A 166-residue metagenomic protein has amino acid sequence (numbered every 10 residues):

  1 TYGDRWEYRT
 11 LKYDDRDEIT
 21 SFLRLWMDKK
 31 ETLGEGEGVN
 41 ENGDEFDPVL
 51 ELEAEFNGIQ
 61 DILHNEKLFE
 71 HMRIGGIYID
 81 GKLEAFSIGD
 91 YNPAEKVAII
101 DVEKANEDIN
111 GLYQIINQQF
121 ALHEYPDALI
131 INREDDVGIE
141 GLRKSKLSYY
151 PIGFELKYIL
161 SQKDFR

Functional and structural regions predicted by a protein language model:
G3-N106, E124: A conserved beta-strand-loop-helix scaffold within acyl/acetyltransferase catalytic domains
R16-R24, G141-K144, F165-R166: Short, solvent-exposed polar/charged micro-motifs at secondary-structure junctions
M72-K163: Aromatic (often tryptophan-rich) hydrophobic motifs at membrane interfaces
